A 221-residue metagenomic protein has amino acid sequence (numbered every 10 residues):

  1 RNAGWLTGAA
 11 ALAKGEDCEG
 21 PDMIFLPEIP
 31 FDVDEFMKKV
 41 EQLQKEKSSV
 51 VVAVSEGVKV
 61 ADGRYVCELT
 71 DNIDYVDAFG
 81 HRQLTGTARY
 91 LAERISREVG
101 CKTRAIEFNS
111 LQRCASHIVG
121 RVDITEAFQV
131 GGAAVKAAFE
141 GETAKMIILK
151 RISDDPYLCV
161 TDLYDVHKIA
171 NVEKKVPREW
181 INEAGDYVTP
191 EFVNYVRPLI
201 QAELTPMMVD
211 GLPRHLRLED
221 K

Functional and structural regions predicted by a protein language model:
R1-R104: Accessory alpha-helical/coil subdomains and C-terminal extensions that flank or cap enzyme catalytic cores
E68-K221: C-terminal non-catalytic interaction/assembly regions of soluble proteins
